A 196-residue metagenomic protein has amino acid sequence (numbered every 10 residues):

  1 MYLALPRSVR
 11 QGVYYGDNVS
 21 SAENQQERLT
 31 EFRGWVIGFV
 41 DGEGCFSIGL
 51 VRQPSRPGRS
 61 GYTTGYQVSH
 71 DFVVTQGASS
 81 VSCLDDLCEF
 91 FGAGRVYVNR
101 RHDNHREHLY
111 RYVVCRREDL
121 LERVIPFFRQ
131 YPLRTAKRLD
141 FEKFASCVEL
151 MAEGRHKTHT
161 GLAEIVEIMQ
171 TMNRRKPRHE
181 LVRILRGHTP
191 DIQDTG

Functional and structural regions predicted by a protein language model:
M1-G196: Sequence-level preference for short, compositionally simple segments enriched in small aliphatic or small polar residues
